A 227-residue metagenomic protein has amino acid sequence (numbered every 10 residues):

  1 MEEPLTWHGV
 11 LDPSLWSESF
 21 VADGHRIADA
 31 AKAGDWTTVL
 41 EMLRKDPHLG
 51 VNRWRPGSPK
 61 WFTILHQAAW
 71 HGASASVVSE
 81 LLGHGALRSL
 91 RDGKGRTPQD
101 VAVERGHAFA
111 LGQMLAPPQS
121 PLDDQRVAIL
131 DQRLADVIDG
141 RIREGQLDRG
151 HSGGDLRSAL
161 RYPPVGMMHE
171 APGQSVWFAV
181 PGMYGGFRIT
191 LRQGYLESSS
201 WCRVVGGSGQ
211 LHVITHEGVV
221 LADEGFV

Functional and structural regions predicted by a protein language model:
M1-R44: Hydrophobic, helix-prone linear segments
G9-P13, L40-R55, S79-R88, G112-L122: Ankyrin repeat domain, specifically the short helix-to-loop turn at the C-terminus of the second helix of each repeat
S14-D29, G50-A69, R91-T97, D124-L134: Ankyrin-repeat boundary/"N-cap" motif
D29-W36, P59, Q67-S74, V101-A108: Ankyrin repeat A-helix N-terminal signature
Q67, A75-T97, R105: Extended alpha-helical scaffolding segments
L90-S120: Leucine-rich solenoid repeat scaffolds
L115-L160: Charged, helix-prone or intrinsically disordered regulatory segments positioned adjacent to compact structured domains
G150-V227: N-terminal accessory interaction module
